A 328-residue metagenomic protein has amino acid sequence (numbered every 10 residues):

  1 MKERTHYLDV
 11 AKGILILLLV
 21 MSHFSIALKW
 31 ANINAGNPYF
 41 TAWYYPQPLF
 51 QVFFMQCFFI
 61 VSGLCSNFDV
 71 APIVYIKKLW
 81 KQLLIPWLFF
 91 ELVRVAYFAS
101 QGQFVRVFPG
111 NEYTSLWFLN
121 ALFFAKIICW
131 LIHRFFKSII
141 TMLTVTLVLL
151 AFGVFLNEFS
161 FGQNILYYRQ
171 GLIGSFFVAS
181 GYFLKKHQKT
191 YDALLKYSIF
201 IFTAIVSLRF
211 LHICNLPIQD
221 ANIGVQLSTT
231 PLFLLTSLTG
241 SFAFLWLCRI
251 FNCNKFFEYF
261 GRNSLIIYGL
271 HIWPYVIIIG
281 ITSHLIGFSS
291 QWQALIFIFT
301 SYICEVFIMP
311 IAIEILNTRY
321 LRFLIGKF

Functional and structural regions predicted by a protein language model:
M1-F328: Alpha-helical transmembrane segments and their immediate juxtamembrane cytosolic regions
